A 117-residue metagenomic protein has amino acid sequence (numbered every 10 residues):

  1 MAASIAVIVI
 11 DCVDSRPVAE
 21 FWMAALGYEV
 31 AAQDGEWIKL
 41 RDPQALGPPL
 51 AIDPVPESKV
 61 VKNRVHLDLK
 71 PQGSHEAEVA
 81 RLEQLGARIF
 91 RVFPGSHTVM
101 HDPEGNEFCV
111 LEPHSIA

Functional and structural regions predicted by a protein language model:
A3-I10, L26, A31-Q33, I38-D53 (+2 more regions): Vicinal oxygen chelate
R16-A19, S74-V79: Short, conserved charged micro-motifs
R64: Short, conserved beta-strand/beta-arch hydrophobic-aromatic motifs that form part of recognition grooves or interface
L67: Phosphate-centric recognition/catalysis
